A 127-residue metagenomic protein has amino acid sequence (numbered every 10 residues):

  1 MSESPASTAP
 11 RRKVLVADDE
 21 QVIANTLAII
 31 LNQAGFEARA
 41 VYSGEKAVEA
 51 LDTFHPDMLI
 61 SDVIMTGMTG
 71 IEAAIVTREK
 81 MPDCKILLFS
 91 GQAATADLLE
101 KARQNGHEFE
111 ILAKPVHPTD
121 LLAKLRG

Functional and structural regions predicted by a protein language model:
M1-K13, H117-G127: Non-catalytic signal-transmission and effector/linker regions of two-component phosphorelay proteins
E20, V63-I64: The short loop immediately C-terminal to the conserved phospho-acceptor aspartate in CheY-like receiver
A24, T66: The feature encodes the CheY-like receiver
N25-Q33: Charged docking surfaces used in two-component/phosphorelay signaling
G35-Y42, A50, L112: Short hydrophobic/Thr-rich beta-strand motif most characteristic of the beta2 strand and flanking loop of CheY-like
Y42-K46, T69-A73: Acidic catalytic/metal-coordinating carboxylates
E72, V76, K85, A93-A113 (+1 more regions): Alpha4 helix (beta4-alpha4-beta5 surface) of REC/receiver domains from two-component response regulators
